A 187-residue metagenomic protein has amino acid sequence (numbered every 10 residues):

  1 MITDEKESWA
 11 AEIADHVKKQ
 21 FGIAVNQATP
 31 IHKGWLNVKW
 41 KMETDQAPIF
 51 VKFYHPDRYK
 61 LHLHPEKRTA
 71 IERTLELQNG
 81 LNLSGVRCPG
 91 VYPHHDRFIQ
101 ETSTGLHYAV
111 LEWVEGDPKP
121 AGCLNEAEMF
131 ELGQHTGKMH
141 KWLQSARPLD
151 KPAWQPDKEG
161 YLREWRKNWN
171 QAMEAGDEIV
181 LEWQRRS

Functional and structural regions predicted by a protein language model:
M1-A28: Juxta-kinase regulatory segment immediately upstream of eukaryotic protein kinase catalytic domains
I2-E7, T29-H32, K60-K67: Short, N-terminal intrinsically disordered low-complexity segments that are rich in Pro/Gly and polar/charged residues
I13, W35-V38, T74: Short N-terminal amphipathic alpha-helix/helix-capping patch enriched in small hydrophobics with frequent Ser/Thr
I23-E43: ATP-binding glycine-rich phosphate-binding loop
P30, P93-H94, K151-P152: Proline- and acidic/polar-enriched loop/turn elements at helix boundaries
G34, R97-F98, Q155-P156: Short secondary-structure capping/turn micro-motifs that flank functional sites
T44-P148: ATP-binding pocket architecture of kinase catalytic cores
G122-R186: A cross-family kinase active-site recognition segment
